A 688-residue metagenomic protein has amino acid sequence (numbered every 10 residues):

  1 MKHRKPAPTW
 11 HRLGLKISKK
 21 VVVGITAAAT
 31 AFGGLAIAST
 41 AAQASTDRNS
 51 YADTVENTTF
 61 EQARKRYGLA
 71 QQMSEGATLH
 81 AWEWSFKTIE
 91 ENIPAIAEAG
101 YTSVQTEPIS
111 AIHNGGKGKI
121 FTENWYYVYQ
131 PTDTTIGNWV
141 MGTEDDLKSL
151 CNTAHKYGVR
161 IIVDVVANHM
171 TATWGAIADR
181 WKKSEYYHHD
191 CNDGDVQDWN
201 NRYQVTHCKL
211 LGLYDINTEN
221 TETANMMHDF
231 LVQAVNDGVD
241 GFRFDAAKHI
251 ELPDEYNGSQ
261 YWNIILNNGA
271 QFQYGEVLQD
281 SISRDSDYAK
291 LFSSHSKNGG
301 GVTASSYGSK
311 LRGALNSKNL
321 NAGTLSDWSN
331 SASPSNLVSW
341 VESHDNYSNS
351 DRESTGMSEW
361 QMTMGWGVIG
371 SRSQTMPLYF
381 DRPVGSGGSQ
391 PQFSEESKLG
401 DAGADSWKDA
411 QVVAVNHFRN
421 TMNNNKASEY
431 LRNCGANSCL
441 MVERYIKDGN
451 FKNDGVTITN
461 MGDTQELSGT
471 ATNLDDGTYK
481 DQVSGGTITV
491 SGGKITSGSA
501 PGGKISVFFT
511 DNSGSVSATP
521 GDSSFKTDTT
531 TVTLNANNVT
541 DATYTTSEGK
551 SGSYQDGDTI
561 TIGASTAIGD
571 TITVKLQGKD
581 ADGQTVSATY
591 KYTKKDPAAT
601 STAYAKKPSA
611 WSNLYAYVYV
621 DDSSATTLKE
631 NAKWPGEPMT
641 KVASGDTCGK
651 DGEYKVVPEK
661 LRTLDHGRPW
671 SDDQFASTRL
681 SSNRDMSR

Functional and structural regions predicted by a protein language model:
K2-H3, W10-A44: Secretory targeting and sorting signals
S45-A77, T88-A97, Y101, P108-P131 (+3 more regions): Active-site-proximal helices and loops of the catalytic beta/alpha 8
Q72-G76, I112-N152, K182-N217: Aromatic- and acidic-residue-enriched carbohydrate-binding clefts of CAZyme catalytic domains
S373, G462-D463, T472-G477, N535-A542 (+2 more regions): Short proline/glycine-enriched turn/loop motifs at strand-loop junctions of beta-rich domains
V490-P501, K594, W670-R688: Structured interaction patches on ligand/partner-binding surfaces of diverse proteins
K504, I568-V574, L661-L664: Exposed beta-strand face motif in extracellular beta-rich ectodomains
S513-P597: Low-complexity, disordered linker/stalk regions enriched in Pro/Thr/Ser/Gly
S551-G557, P608-K660, P669-R679: Aromatic-rich carbohydrate-binding modules that target alpha-glucans
